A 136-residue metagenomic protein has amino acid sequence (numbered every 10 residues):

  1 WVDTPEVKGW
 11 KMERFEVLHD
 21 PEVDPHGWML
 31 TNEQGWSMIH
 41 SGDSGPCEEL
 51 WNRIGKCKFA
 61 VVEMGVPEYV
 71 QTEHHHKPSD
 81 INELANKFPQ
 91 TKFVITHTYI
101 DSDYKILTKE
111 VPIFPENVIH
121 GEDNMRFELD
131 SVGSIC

Functional and structural regions predicted by a protein language model:
W1-N52, D123-C136: Core dinuclear metal-dependent hydrolase active-site scaffold
P46-E128: Cap/insert and terminal regions of metallo-dependent hydrolase folds
